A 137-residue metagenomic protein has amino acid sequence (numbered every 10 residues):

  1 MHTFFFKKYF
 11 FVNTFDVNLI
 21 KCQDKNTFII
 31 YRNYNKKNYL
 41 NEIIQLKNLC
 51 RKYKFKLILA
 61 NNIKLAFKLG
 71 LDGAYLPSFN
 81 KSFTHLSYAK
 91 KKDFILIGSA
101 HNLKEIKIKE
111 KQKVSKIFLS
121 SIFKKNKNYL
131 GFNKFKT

Functional and structural regions predicted by a protein language model:
M1-S82, Y88-S115: Conserved N-terminal beta1-alpha1 strand-loop-helix module at the mouth
E110-T137: Active-site/ligand-binding-proximal alpha/beta "capping" segment
